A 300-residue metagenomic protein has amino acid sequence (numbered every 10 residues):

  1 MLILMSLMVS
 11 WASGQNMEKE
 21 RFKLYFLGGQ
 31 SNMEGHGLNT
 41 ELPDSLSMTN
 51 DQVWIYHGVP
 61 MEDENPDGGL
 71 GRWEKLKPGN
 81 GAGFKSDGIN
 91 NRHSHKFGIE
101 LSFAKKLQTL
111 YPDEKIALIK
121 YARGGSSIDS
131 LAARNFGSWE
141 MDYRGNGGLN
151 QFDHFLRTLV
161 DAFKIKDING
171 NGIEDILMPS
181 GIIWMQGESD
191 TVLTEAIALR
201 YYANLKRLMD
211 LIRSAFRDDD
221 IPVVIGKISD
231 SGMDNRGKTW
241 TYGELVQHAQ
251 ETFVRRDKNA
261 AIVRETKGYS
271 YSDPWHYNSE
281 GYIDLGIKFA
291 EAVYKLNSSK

Functional and structural regions predicted by a protein language model:
M1-M17: Bacterial Sec-dependent N-terminal signal peptides
Q15-K300: Cell-envelope and extracellular/periplasmic
